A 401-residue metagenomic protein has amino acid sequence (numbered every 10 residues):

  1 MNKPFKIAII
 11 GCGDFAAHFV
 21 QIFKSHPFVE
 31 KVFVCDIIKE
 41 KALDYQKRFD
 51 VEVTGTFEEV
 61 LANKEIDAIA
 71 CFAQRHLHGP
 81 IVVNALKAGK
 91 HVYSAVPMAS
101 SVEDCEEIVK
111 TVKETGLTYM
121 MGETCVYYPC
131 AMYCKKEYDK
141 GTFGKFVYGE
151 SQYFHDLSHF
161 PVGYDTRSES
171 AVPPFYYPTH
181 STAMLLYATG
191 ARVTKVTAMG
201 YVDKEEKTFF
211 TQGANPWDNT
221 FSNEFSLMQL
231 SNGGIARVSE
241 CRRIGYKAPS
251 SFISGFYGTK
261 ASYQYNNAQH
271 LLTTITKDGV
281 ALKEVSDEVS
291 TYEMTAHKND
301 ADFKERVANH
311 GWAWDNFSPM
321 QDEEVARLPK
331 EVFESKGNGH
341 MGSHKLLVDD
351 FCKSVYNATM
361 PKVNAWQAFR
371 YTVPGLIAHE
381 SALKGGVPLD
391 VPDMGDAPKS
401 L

Functional and structural regions predicted by a protein language model:
M1-F49: N-terminal Rossmann-like dinucleotide-binding module
V51-F57: Conserved SAM-binding strand-loop segment of SAM-dependent methyltransferases
G55, S94, Y119-M121, E150 (+1 more regions): Hydrophobic residues in well-ordered beta-strands that form the structural core
N63, D67-A68, Q74-R75, G79-V126 (+1 more regions): Beta-strand-loop-alpha-helix segment that lines the small-molecule cofactor/substrate pocket of alpha/beta enzymes
L117, G144-Y148, E380-L401: C-terminal capping/lid region of NAD(P)-dependent oxidoreductase domains
T118, C125-N219, E224: Predominantly a Rossmann-like dinucleotide-binding segment in NAD(P)-dependent oxidoreductases
Y187-T208, Q212-D278: Glycine-rich, aromatic-lined ligand/substrate-binding cores of catalytic and carbohydrate-binding domains
F209-F210, W217, Q229-L230, G255 (+2 more regions): C-terminal glycine/acidic-rich active-site capping loop/insertion
